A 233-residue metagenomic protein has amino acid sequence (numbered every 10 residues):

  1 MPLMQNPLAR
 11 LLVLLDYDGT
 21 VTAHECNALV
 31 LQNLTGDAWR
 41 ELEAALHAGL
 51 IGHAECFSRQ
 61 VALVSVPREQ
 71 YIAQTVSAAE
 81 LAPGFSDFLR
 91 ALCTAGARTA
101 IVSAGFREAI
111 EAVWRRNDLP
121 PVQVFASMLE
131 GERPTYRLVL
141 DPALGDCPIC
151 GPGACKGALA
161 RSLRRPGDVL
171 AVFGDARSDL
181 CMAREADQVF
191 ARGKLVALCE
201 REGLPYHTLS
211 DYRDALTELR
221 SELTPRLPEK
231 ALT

Functional and structural regions predicted by a protein language model:
M1-L15, E69-G84, D141-P142: Short N-terminal secondary-structure initiator segments
P2, G84-R98, G105-T233: C-terminal cap/substrate-recognition subdomain and adjoining C-terminal extension of metal-dependent phosphatase-like
P2-A62: Active-site neighborhood of HAD-like aspartate-dependent phosphohydrolases
L14-D16, V102, F173: Short hydrophobic segments within beta-strands
D18, T22, G52, S77 (+3 more regions): Catalytic cores of large soluble enzymes that bind and process phosphate-bearing ligands
N33, A45, R59-L63, Q74-A78 (+4 more regions): Residues that form generic nucleotide/phosphate-binding pockets
A38-A44, R68-I72, P121: Short, surface-exposed acidic
I51-D87, A95-A97: Metal-dependent phosphoesterase signature
